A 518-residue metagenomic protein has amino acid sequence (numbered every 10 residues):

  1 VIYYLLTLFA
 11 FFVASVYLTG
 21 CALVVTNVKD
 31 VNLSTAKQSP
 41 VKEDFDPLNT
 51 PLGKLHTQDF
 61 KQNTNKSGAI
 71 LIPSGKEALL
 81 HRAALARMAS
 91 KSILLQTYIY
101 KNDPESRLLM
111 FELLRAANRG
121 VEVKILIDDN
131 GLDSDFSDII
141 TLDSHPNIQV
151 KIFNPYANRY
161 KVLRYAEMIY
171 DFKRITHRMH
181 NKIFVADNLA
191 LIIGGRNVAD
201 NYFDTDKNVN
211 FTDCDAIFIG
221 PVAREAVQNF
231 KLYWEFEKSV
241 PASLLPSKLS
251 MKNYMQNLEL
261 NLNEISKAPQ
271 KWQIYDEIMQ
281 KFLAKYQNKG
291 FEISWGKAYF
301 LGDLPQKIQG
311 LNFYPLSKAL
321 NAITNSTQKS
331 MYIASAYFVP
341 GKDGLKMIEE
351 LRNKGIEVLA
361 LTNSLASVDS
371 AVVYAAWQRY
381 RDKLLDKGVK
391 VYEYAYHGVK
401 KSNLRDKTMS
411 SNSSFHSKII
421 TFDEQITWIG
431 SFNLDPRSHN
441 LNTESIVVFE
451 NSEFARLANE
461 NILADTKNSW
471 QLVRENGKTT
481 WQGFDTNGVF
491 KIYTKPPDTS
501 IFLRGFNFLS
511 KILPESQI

Functional and structural regions predicted by a protein language model:
V1-L5: Positively charged n-region of N-terminal signal peptides that target proteins for export
T7-T19: Bacterial N-terminal signal peptides
G20-K151, Y156-H180, A186-I518: Charged, low-complexity intrinsically disordered terminal segments
